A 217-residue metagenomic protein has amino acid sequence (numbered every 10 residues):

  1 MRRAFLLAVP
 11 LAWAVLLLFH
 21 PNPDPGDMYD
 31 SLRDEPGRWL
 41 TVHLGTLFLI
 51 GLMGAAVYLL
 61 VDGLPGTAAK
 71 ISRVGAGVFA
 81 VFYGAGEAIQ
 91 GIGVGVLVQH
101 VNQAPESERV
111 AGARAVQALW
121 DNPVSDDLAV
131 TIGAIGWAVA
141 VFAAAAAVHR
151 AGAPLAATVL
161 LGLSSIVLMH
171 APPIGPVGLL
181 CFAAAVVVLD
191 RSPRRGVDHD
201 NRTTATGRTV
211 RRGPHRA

Functional and structural regions predicted by a protein language model:
M1-R202, G207, R212-A217: Hydrophobic, aromatic-enriched alpha-helical segments typical of multi-pass transmembrane helices
